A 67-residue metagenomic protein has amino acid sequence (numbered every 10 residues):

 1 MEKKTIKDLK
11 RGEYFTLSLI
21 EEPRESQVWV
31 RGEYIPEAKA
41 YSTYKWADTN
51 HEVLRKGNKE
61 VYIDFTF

Functional and structural regions predicted by a protein language model:
M1-K10: Mixed-charge, Lys/Arg-rich low-complexity intrinsically disordered regions
G12-Y14: A broad helix-preferring feature
L17-Y62: Acidic, low-complexity, intrinsically disordered interaction modules
D64-F67: Short acidic DE-rich linear segments
